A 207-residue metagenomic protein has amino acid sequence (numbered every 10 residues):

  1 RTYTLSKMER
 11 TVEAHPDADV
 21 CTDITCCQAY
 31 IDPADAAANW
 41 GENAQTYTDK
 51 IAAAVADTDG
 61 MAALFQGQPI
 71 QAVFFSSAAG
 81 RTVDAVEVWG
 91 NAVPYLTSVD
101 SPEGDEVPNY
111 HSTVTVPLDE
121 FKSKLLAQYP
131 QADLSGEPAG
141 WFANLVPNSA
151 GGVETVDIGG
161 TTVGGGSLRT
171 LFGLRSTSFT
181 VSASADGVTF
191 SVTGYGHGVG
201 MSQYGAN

Functional and structural regions predicted by a protein language model:
R1-N207: Conserved, single-site charged/polar hotspot
